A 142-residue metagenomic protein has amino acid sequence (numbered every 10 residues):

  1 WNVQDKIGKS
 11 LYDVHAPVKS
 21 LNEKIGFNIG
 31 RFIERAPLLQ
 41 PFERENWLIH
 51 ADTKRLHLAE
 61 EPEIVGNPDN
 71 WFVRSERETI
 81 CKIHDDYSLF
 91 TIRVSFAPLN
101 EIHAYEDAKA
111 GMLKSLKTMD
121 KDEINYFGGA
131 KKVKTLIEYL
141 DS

Functional and structural regions predicted by a protein language model:
W1-S142: Extended, well-ordered protein cores
